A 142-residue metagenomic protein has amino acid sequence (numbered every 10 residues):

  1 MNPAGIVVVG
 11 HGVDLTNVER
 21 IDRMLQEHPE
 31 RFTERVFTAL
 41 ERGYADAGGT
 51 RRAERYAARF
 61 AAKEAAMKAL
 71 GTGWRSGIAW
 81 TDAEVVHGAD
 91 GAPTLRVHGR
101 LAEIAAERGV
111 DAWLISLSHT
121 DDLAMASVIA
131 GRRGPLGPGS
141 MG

Functional and structural regions predicted by a protein language model:
M1-G142: Core catalytic alpha/beta fold that binds nucleotide/phospho-ligands
